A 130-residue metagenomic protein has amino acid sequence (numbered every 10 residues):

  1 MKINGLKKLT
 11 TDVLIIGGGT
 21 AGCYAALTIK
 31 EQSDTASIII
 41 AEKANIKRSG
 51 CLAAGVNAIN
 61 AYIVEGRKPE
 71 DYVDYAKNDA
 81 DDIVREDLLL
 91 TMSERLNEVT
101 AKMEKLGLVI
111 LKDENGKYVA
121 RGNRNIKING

Functional and structural regions predicted by a protein language model:
M1-I3, A25-A26: A generic local structural motif
N4, S37, K43-G130: Conserved N-terminal/central alpha/beta ligand/cofactor-binding core
K7-T10: Short helix-loop-beta connector
D12-I40: N-terminal Rossmann-like FAD-binding beta1-loop-alpha1 element of flavoenzymes
